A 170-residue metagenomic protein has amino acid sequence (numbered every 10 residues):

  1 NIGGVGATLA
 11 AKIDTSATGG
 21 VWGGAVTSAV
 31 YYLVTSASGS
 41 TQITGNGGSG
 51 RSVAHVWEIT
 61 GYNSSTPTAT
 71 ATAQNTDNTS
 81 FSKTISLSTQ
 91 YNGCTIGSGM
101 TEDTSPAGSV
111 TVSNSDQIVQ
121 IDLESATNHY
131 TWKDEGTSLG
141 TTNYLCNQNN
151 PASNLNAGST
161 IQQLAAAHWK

Functional and structural regions predicted by a protein language model:
N1-K170: Primarily extracytoplasmic/secreted proteins and surface-exposed domains characterized by disulfide-bonded cysteine
